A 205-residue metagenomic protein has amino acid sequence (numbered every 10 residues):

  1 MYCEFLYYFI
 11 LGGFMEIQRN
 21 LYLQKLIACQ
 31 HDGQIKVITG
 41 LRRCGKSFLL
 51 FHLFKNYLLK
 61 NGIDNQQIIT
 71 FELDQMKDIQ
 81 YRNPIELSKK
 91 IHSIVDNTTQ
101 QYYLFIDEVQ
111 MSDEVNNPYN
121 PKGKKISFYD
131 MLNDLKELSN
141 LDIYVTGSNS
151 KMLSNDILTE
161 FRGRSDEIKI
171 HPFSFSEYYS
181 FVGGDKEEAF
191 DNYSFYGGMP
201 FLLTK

Functional and structural regions predicted by a protein language model:
M1-K205: Phosphate-binding site recognition
